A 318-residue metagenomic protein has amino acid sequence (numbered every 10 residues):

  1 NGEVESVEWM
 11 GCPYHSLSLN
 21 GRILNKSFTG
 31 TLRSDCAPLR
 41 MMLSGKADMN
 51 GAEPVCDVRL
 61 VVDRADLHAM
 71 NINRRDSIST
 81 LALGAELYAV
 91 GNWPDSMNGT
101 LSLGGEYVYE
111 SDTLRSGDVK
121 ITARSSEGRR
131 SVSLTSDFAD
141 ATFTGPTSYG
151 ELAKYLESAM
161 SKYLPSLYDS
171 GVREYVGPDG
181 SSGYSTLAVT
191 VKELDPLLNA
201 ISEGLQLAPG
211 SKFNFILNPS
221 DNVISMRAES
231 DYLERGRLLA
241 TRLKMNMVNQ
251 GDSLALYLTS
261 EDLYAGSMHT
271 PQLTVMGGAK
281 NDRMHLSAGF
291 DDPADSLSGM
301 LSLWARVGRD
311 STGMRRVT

Functional and structural regions predicted by a protein language model:
N1-T318: Interface amphipathic segments
